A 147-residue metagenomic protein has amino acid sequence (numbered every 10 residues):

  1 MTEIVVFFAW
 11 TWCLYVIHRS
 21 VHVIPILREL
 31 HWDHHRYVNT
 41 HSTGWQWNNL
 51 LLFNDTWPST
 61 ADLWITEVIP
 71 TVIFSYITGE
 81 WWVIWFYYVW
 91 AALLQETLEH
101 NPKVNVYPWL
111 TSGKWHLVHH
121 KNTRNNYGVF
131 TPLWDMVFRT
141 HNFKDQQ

Functional and structural regions predicted by a protein language model:
M1-E3: Feature marks short, highly hydrophobic, charge-poor N-terminal signal-anchor/signal peptide-like helices that anchor
V6-Q147: Membrane-embedded catalytic scaffold of the fatty acid hydroxylase/desaturase
